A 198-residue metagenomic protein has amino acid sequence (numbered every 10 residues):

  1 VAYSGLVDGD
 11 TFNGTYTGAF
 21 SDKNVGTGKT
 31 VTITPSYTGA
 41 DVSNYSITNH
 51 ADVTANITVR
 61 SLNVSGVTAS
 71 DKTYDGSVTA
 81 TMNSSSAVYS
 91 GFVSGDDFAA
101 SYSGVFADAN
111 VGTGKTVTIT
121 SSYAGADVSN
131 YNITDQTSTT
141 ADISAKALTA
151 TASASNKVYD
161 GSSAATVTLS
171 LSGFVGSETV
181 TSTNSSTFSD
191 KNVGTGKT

Functional and structural regions predicted by a protein language model:
V1-T198: Short loop/turn motifs that initiate or flank beta-strands
